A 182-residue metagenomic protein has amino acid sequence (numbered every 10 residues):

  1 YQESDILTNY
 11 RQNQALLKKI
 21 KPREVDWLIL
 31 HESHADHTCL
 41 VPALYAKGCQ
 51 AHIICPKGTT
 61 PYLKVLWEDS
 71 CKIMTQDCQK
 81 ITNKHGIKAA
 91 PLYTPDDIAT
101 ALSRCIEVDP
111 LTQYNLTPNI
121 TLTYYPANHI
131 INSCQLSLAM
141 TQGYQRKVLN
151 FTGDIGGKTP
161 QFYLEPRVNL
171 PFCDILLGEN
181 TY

Functional and structural regions predicted by a protein language model:
Y1-A51, C55-Y62, L66-A99, G157-P166: Pre-active-site segment of Zn-dependent metallo-hydrolases
Y1-R23, E107-E165: Core dinuclear metal-dependent hydrolase active-site scaffold
L28, E32, L102-L111: Glycine-rich, N-terminal phosphate-binding loop and its surrounding beta-alpha-beta segment
I29, V148-F151, L176: Residue-level marker for buried hydrophobic side chains located in beta-strands that build the well-ordered beta-sheet
D36-H37, H129, D154, E179: Acidic active-site catalytic centers that drive phospho-/nucleotidyl reactions and related ester hydrolyses
L92-S103, Q113-T117, N169-L170: Short, conserved catalytic or adaptor-binding loops enriched in Gly and charged residues
G156-Y182: Cap/insert and terminal regions of metallo-dependent hydrolase folds
